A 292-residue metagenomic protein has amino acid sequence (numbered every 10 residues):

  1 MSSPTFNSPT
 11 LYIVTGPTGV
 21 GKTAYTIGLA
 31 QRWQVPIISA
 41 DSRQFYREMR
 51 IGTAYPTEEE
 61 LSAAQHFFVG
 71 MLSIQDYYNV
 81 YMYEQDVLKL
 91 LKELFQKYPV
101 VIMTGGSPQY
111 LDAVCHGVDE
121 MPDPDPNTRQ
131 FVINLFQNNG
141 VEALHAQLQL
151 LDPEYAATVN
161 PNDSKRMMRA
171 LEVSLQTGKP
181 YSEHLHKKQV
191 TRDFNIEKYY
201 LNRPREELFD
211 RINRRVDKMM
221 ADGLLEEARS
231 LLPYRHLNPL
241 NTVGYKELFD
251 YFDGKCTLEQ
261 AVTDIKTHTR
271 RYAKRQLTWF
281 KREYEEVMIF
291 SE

Functional and structural regions predicted by a protein language model:
M1-E292: Phosphate/pyrophosphate-binding catalytic cores of soluble transferases and nucleic-acid-acting enzymes
